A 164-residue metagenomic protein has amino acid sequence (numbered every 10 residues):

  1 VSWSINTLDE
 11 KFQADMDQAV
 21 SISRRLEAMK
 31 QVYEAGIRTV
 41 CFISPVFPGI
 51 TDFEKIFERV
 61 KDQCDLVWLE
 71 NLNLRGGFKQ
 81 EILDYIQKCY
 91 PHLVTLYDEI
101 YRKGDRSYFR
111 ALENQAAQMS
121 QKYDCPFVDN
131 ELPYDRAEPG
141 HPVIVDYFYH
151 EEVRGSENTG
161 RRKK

Functional and structural regions predicted by a protein language model:
V1-Q115: Conserved AdoMet/S-adenosylmethionine-binding subsite of the radical SAM
K79-K164: C-terminal accessory extensions appended to soluble enzyme cores
